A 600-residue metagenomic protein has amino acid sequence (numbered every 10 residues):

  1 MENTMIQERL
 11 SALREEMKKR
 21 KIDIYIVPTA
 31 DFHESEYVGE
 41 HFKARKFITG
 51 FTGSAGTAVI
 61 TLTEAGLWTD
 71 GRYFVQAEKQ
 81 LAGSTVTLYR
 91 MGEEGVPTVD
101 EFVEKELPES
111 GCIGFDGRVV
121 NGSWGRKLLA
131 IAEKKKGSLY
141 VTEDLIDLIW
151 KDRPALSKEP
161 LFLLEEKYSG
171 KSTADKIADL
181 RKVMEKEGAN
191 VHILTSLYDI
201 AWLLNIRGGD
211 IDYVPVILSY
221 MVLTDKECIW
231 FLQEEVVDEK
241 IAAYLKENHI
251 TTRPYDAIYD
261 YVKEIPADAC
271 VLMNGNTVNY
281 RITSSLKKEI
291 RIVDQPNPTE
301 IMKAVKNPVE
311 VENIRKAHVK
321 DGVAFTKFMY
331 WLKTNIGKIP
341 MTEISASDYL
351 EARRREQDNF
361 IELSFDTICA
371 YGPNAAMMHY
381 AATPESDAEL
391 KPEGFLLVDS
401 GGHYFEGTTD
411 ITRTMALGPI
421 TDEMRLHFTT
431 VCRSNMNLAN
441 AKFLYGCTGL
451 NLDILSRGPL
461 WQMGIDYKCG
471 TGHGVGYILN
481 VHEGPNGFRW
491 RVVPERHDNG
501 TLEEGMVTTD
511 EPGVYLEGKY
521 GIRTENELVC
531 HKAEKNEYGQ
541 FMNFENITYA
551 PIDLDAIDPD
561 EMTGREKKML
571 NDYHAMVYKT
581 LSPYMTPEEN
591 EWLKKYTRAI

Functional and structural regions predicted by a protein language model:
M1-I600: Active-site neighborhoods and metal-handling regions in enzymes and metal-associated proteins
